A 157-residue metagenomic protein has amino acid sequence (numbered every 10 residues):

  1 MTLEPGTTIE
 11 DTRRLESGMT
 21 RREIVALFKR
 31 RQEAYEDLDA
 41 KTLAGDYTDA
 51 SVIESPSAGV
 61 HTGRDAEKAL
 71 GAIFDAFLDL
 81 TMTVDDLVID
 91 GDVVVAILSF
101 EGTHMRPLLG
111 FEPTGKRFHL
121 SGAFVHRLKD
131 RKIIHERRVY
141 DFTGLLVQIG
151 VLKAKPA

Functional and structural regions predicted by a protein language model:
M1-D49, V60, A154-A157: Short, low-complexity N-terminal intrinsically disordered segments enriched in polar/charged residues
T2-P5, V95, H119-I149: Short beta-strand edge/turn micro-motifs at domain boundaries
E10, T48, T103-R106, P113 (+1 more regions): Residue-level signal for pocket-adjacent positions within structured domains
R21-V25, K29, A40-V94, L98-E101: A solvent-exposed, acidic/Ser-Thr-rich amphipathic alpha-helical stretch
D39, T81, K132, G150: Conserved functional loop/turn residues at catalytic and ligand-binding sites
G63-A66, R117, A154-A157: Juxtamembrane/interface motifs at transmembrane-helix termini
G102-D130: Exposed beta-sheet edge and beta->alpha loop/turn motif
